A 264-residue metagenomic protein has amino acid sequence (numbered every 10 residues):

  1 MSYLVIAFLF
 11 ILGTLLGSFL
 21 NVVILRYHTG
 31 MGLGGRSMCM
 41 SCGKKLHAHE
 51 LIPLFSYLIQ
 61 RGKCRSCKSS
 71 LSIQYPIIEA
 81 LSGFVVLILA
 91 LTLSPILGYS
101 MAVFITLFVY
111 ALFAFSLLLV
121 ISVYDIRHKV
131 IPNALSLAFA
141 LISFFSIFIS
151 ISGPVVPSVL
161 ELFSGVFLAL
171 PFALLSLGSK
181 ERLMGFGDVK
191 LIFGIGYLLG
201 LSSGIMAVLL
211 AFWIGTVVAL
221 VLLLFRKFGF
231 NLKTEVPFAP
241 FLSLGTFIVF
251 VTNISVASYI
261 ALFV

Functional and structural regions predicted by a protein language model:
S2-F10, Y75, E79, V103 (+8 more regions): Residue-level signature of transmembrane alpha-helical entry/exit and packing/kink sites in multi-pass membrane
L4-V22, L174-L183, V189, F193-V264: Alpha-helical transmembrane segments
L20-Q74, F238: Membrane-proximal soluble regions of multi-pass membrane proteins
N21-G32, E50-L58, T106-F115, S158-V159 (+1 more regions): Hydrophobic alpha-helical transmembrane segments
V23, Y27, F84-P95, I105 (+8 more regions): Structural signature of transmembrane alpha-helix termini at the membrane-water interface
M31, G35, K63-Y75, V123-L137 (+2 more regions): Interhelical loop and helix-boundary elements at the membrane-water interface of polytopic inner-membrane proteins
L58-L97, V103: Short microdomains enriched in Cys/His and/or Lys/Arg
G98-A102, F113-V217, S258-V264: Functional transmembrane core segments of multi-pass inner-membrane proteins
